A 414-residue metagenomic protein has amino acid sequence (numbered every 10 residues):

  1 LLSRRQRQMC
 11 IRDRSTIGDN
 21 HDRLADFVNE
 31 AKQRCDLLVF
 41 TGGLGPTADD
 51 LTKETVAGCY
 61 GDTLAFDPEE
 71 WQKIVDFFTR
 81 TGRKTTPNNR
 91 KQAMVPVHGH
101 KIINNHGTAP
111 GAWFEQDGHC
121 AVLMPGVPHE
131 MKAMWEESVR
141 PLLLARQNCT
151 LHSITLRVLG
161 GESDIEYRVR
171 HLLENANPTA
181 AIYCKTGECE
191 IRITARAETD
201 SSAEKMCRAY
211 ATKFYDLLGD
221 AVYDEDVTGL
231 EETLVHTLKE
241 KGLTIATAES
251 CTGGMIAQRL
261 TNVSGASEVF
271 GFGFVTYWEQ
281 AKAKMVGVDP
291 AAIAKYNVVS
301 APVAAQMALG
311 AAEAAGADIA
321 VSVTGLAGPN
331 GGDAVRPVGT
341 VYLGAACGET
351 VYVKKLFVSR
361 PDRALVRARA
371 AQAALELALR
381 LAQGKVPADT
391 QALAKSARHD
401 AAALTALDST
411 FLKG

Functional and structural regions predicted by a protein language model:
L1-R7, I11: Single conserved hydrophobic/aromatic residue that forms the stacking wall/gate of nucleotide- or nucleobase-binding
R12-R80, K84-Q92, A301-G316: N-terminal small/polar loop signature for handling phosphorylated ligands or for N-terminal nucleophile
H21, S202-G414: Short alpha-helical segments enriched in small residues
L24, T47-A48, P96, N104 (+3 more regions): Short glycine/serine/threonine-rich phosphate/pyrophosphate-binding segments that cradle anionic phosphate groups
Q33, D50-R146: Proline/glycine-rich low-complexity loops and linkers
L37-G43, T55, A121-P125, T244-T247: Short glycine-rich or small-residue beta-strand-to-loop segments that form or flank ligand, phosphate, metal/Fe-S
F40-A48, P125, R196-A197, V323-L326: Glycine-rich beta-strand-to-loop/alpha-helix junction loops that act as flexible
E115-G187, R192-T194, S202-C207: Accessory alpha-helical/coil subdomains and C-terminal extensions that flank or cap enzyme catalytic cores
